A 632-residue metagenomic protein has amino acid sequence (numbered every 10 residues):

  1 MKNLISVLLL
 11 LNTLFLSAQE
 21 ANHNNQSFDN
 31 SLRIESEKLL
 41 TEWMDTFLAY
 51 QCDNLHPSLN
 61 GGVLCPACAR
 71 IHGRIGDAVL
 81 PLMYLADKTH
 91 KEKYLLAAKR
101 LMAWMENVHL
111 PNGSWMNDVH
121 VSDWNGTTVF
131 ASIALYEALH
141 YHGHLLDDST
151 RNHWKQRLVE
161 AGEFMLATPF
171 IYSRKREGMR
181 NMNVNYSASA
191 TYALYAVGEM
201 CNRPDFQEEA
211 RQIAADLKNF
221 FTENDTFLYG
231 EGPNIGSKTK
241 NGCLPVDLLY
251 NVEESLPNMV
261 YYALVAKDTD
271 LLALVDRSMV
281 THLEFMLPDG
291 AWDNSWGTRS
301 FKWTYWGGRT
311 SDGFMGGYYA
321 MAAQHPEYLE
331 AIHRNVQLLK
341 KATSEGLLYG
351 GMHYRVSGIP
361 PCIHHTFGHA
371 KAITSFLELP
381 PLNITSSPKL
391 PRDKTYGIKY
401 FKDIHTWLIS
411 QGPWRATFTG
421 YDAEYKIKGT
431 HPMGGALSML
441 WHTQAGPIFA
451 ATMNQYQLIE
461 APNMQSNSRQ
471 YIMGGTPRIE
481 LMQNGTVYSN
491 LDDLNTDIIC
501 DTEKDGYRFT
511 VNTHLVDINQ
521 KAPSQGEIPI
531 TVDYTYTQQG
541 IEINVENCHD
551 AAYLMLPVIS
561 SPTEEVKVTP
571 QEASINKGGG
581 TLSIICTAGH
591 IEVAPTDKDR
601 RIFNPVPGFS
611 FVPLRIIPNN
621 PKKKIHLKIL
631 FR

Functional and structural regions predicted by a protein language model:
M1-A21: Bacterial Sec-dependent N-terminal signal peptides
Q19-D77, Y84-S114, V159, E163-L166: Low-complexity, Ser/Thr/Pro/Gly-enriched N-terminal "stalk/linker" regions
A21, A49-G76, N112-F130, F170-A188 (+5 more regions): Solvent-exposed loop and edge beta-strand segments that line ligand/cofactor-binding and catalytic clefts
N22-S31, G76-E92, F130-S149, S189-P204 (+4 more regions): Well-ordered alpha-helical scaffold segments within catalytic/enzyme domains
L32-G62, A78, N112, E137 (+10 more regions): Carbohydrate-active enzymes and regulators
S58-A67, V119, I133-R277, T281-E284: Active-site lining segments of carbohydrate-active enzymes
T269-A273, R277, L283-P562, K567-G579: Extended polysaccharide-engagement surfaces of secreted carbohydrate-active enzymes
T587-R632: Beta-strand-rich recognition/accessory modules
